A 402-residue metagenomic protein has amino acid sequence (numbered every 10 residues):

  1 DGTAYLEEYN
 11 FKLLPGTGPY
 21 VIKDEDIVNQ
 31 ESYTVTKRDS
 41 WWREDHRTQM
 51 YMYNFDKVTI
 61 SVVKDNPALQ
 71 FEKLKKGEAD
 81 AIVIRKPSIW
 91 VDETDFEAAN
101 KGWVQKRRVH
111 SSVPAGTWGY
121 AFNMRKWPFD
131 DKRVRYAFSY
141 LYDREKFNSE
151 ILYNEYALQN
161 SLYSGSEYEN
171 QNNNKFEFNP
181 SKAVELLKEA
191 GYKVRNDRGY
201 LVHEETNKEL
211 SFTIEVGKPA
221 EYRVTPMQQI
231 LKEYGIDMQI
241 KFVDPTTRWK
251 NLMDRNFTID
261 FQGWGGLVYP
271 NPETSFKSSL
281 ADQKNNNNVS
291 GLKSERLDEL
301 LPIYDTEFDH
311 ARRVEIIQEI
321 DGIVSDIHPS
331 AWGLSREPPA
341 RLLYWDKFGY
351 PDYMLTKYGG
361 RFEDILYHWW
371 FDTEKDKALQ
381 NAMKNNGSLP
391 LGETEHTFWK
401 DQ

Functional and structural regions predicted by a protein language model:
D1-K57, A68-L69, K76, N179-E189 (+1 more regions): Gly/Pro-rich hinge or "lid" segments in bacterial periplasmic/extracellular proteins
L6-F11, W41-D95, Q228, G235-P245: Ligand-site clamp/hinge motif
G16, Y51-D56, K132, E177-T213: Immediate post-signal peptide segment of exported/extracytoplasmic ligand-binding proteins
G18-K23, E31-T34, F55-V62, K208-G217 (+1 more regions): Short, well-ordered beta-strand elements
K23-T36, S61-K126, A137, E145 (+2 more regions): Extracellular/periplasmic solute-recognition and catalytic clefts
D26, Q30-Y33, G116-W118, A137-K175 (+3 more regions): Detector for C-terminal structural segments
W41-W42, K126-V134, K193: Short helix-loop capping/hinge motifs at secondary-structure junctions, enriched in acidic/polar residues
D56, E78-D80, V104, D130-R135 (+5 more regions): Loop/turn elements at helix/coil->beta-strand transitions in domains of secreted/extracellular proteins
